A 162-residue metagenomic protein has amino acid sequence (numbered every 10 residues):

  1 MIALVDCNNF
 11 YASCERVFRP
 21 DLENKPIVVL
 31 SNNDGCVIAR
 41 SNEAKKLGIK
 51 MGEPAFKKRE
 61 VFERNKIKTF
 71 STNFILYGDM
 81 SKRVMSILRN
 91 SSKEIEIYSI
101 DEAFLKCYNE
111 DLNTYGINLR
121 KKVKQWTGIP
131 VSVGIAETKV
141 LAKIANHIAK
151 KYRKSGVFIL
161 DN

Functional and structural regions predicted by a protein language model:
M1-N162: Gly/Gly-Pro- and Ser/Thr-rich, intrinsically disordered tail segments characteristic of DNA damage-repair and tolerance
